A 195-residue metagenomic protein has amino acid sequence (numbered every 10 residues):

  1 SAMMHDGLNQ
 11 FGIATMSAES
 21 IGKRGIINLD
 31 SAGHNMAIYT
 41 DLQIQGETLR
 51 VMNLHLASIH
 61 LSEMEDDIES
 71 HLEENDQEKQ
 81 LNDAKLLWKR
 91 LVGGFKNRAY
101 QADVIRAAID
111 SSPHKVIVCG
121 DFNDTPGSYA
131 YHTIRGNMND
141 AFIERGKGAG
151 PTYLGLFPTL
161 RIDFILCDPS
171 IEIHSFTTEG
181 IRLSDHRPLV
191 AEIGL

Functional and structural regions predicted by a protein language model:
S1-E69, T177-G180: Structured beta-strand-rich core segments of catalytic domains in phosphoester-bond hydrolases
A14-M16, E78-D83, D140, C167: Short amphipathic alpha-helical segments, especially helix-boundary/capping motifs
G25, L87-F95: Surface-exposed cleft-lining segments at the edges of enzyme active sites
I26, A99-I117, F122-L195: Metal-dependent phosphoester-hydrolase catalytic domains
D30-A32, I44-E47, L56-I59, Q80-L87 (+3 more regions): Short C-terminal domain-edge/linker segments immediately following a structured domain
D66-R90: A solvent-exposed, charged loop/short amphipathic helix patch at secondary-structure junctions
D76, K96-Q101: Short, composition-biased local secondary-structure segments
